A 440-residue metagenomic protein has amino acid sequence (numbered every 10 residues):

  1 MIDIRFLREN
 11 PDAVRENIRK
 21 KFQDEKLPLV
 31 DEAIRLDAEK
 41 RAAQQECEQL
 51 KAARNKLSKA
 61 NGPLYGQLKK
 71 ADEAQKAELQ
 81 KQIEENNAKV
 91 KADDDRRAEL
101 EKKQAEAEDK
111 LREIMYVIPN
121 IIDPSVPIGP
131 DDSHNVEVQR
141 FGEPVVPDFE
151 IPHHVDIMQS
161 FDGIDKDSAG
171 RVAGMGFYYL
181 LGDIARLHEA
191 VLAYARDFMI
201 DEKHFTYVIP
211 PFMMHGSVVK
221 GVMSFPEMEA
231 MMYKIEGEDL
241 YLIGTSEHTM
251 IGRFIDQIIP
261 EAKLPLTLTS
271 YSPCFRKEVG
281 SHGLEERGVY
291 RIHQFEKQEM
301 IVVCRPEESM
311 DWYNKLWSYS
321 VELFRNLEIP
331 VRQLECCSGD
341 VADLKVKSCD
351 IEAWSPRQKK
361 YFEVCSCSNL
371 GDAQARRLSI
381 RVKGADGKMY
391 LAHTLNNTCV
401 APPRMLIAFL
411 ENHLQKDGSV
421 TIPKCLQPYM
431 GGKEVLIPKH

Functional and structural regions predicted by a protein language model:
M1-P144, Q159, G163: N-terminal alpha-helical targeting/anchoring segments
L27, R140-H440: TRNA-recognition modules of translation machinery and tRNA-sensing kinases, especially anticodon-binding
